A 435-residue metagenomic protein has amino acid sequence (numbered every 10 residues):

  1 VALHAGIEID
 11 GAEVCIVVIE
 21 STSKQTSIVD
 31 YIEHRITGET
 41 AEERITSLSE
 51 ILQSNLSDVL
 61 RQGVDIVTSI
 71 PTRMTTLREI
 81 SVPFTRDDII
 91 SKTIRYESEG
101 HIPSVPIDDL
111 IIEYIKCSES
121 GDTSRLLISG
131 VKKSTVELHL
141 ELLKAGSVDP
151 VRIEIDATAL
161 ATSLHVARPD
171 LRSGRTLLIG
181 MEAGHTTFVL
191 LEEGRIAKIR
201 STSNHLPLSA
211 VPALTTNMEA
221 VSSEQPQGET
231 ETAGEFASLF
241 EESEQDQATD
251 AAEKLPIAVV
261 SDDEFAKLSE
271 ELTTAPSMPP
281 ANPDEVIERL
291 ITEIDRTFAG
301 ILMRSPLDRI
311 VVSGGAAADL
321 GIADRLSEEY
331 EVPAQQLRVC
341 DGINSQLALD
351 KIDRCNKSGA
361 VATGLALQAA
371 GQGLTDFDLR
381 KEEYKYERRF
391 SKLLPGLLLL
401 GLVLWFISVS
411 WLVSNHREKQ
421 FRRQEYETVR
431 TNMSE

Functional and structural regions predicted by a protein language model:
V1-S434: Hydrophobic/aromatic-enriched cytosolic interaction surfaces used to assemble or bind macromolecules
